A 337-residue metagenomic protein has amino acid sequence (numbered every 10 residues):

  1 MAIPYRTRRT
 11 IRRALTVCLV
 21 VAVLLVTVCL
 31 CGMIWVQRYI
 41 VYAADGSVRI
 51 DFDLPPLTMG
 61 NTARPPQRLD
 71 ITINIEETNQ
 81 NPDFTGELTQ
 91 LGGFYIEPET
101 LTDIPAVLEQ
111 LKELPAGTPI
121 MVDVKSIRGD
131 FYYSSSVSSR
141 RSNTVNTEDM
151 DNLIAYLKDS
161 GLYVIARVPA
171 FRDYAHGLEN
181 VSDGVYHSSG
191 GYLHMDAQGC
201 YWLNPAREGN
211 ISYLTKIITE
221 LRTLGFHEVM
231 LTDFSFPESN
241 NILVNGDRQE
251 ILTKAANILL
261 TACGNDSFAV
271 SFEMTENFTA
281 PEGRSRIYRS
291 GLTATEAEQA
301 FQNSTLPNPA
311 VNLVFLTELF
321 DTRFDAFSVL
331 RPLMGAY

Functional and structural regions predicted by a protein language model:
M1-A14: N-terminal Lys/Arg-rich, disordered targeting/topogenic segments
T16-I34: Hydrophobic membrane-insertion alpha-helices, especially the h-region of bacterial N-terminal signal peptides
G32-S47, R284-Y337: Substrate-binding cleft of secreted/luminal carbohydrate-active enzymes
E76-E77, R128-P169, S239-S267: Aromatic-lined substrate-binding rim segments of carbohydrate-active enzymes
F84, L88-E99, F171-T219: Active-site-adjacent "subsite" loops/lids of carbohydrate-active enzymes
Y95, Y163-D173, M230-D233, Q249-L292 (+1 more regions): Aromatic-lined carbohydrate-recognition surfaces of secreted/lumenal glycan-active proteins
P105-F131, E220-M230, R284-I287: Catalytic domains of carbohydrate-active enzymes, especially glycoside hydrolases
P119, V145, D149-H194: Glycine-rich, aromatic-flanked loop segments that form ligand/cofactor-binding clefts across common enzyme folds
